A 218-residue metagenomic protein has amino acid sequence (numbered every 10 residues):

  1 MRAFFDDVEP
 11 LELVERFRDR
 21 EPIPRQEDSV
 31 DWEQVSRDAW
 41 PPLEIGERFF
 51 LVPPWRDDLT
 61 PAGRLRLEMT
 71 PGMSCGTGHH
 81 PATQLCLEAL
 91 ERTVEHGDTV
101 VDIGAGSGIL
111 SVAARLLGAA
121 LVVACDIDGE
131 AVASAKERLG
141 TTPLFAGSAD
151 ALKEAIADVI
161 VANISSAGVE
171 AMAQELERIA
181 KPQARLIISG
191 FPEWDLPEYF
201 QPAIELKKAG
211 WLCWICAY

Functional and structural regions predicted by a protein language model:
M1, L65, L212-I215: Short beta-strand micro-motifs in enzyme catalytic cores
M1-T60: N-terminal auxiliary segments of SAM/dcSAM-dependent transferases
E12-F17, D58-G63, K153-A155, W194-F200: Short loop/helix-cap segments at secondary-structure boundaries that form the rim of catalytic
E21-I23, F50, L121, P143 (+1 more regions): Conserved beta-strand segments of alpha/beta enzyme cores
E47-F49, D98, A184: Surface-exposed loop/turn positions
L67-E68, V101: Conserved beta-strand elements of the Class I
M73, T77-K153: Conserved SAM/SAH cofactor-binding pocket of Class I
T93, I127-Y218: S-adenosylmethionine
